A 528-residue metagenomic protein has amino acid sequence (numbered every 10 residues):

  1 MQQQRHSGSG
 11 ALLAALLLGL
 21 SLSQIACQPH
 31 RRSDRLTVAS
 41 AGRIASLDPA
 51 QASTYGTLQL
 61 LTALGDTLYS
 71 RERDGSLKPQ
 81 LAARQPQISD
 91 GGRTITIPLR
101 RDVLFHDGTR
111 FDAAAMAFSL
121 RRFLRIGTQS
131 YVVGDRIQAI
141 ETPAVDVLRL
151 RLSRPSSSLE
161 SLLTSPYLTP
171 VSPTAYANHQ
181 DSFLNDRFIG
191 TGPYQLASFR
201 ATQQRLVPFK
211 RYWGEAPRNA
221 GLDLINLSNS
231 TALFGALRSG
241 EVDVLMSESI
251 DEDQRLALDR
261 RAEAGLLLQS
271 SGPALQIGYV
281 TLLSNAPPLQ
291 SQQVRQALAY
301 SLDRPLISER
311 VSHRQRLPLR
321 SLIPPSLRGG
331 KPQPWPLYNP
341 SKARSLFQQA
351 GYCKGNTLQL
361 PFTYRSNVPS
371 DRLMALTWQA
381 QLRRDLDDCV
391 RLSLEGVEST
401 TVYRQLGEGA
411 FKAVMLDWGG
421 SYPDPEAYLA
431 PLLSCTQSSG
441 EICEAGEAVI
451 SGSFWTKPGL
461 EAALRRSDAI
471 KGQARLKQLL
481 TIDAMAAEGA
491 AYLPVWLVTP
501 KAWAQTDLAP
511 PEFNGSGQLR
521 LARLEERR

Functional and structural regions predicted by a protein language model:
Q28-P29, C389-G407, A430-T506: Extracytoplasmic/peripheral linker and loop segments enriched in polar/acidic and small residues with frequent Thr/Pro
A39-D90, R121, I189-G190: N-terminal lobe/hinge region of extracytoplasmic solute-binding protein
P98, R110, V132-Y176: Surface-exposed binding/hinge segments that line and control ligand-binding clefts or catalytic entry sites
I140-E141, A197-R205, D223-A286, E309: Extracellular/periplasmic solute-recognition and catalytic clefts
T164-P217, G221, T231, S341 (+1 more regions): Gly/Pro-rich hinge or "lid" segments in bacterial periplasmic/extracellular proteins
A201, Q348-G420, P500: Ligand/substrate-recognition segments at binding pockets and active sites
L317-A350, S366-L373: Structural transition elements
E441, A502-R528: Long beta-strand-rich cores associated with HINT superfamily self-processing modules
